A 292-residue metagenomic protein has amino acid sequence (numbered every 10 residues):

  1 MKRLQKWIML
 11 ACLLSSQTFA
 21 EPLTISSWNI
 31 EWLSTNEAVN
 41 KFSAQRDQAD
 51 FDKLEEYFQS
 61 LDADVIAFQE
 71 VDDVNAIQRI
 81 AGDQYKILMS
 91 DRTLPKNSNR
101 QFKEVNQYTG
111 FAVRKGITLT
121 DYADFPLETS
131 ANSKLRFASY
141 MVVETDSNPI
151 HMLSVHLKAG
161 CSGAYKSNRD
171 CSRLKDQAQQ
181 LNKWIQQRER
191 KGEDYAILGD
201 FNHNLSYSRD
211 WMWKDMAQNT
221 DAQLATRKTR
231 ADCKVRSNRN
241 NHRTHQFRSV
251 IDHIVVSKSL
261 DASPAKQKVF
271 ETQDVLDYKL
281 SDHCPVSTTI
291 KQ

Functional and structural regions predicted by a protein language model:
K2, T18-K86, T93-Q107, Q179 (+1 more regions): N-terminal, active-site-proximal structural segment of metallo-dependent hydrolase catalytic domains
K2-L10: Sec-dependent signal peptide recognition, specifically the positively charged N-region followed immediately by
A11-F19: Hydrophobic h-region of N-terminal signal peptides that target proteins for export in Gram-negative bacteria
E21, V105-Y108, L135-S139, N148 (+3 more regions): Residues that flank catalytic or metal-binding motifs in active/ligand-binding sites
I25-I30, L54-I77, M141, M152 (+4 more regions): Active-site beta-strand/loop signature of hydrolases that rely on acidic residues for catalysis
V65, V71-L157: Structured beta-strand-rich core segments of catalytic domains in phosphoester-bond hydrolases
S154-D170: Active-site His/acidic residue clusters
K183, Q187-Y195, N202-Q292: Metal-dependent phosphoester-hydrolase catalytic domains
